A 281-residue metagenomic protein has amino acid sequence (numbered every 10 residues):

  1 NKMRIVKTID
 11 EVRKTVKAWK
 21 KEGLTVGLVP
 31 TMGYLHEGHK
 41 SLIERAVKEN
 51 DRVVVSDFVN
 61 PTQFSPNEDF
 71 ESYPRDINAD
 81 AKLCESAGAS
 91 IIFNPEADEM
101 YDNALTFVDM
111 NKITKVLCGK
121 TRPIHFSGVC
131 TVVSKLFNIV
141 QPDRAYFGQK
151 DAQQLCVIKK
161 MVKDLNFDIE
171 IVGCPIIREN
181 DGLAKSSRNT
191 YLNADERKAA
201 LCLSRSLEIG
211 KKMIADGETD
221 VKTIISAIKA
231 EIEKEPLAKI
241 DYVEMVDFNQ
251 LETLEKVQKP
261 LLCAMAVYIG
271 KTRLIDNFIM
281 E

Functional and structural regions predicted by a protein language model:
N1-R4, E281: Short, Lys/Arg-enriched, disordered terminal segments
M3-L237, V246: Nucleotidyltransferase catalytic core that binds NTPs
A227-E281: Phosphate/ribose-recognition catalytic cores of enzymes acting on nucleotide-derived substrates
